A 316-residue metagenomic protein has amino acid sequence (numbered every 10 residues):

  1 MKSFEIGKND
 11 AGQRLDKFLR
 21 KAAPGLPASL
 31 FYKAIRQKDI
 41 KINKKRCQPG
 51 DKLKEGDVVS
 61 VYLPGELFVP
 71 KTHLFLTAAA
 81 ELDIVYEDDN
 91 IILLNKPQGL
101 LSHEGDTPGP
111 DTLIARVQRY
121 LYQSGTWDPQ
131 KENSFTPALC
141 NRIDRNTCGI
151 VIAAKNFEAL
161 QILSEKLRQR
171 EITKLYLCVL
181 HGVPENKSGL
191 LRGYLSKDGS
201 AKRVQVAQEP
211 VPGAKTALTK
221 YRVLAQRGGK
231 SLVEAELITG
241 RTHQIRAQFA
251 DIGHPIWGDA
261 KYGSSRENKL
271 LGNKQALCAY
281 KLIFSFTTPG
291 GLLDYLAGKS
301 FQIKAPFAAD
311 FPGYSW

Functional and structural regions predicted by a protein language model:
M1-G199, K304-P306, D310-S315: RNA pseudouridine synthases
M1-K33, G65, A80-L82, R203 (+4 more regions): Pseudouridine synthases involved in rRNA/tRNA modification
